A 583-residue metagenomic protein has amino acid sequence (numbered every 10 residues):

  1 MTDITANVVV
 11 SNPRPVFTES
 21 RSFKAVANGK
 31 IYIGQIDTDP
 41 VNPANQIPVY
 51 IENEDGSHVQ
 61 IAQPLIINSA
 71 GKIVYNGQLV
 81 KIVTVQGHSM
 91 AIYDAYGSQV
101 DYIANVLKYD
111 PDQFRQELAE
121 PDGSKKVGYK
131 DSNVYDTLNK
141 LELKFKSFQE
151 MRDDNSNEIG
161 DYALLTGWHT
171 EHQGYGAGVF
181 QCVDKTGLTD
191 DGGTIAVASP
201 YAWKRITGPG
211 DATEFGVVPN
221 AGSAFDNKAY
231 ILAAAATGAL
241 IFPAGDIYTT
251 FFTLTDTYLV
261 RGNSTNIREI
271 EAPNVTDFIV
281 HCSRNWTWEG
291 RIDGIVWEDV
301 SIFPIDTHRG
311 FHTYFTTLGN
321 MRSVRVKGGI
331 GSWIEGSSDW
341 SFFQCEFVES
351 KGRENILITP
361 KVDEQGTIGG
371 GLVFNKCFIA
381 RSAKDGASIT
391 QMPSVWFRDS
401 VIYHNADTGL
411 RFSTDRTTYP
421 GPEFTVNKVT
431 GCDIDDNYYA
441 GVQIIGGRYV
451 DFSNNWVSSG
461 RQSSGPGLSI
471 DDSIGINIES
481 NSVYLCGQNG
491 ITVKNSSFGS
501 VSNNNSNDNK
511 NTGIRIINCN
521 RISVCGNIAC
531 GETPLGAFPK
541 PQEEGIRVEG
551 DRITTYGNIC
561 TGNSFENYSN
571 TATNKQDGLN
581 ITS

Functional and structural regions predicted by a protein language model:
T2-P111: Beta-strand-dominated extracellular/periplasmic modules and repeats in secreted or surface-exposed proteins
Q63, S69, D131, Y135-E158 (+1 more regions): Acidic Gly/Asp/Thr-rich repetitive segments characteristic of extracellular carbohydrate-active and adhesion proteins
Y75-V106, S124-K140, D161-G210: Short, surface-exposed terminal/edge motifs of secreted or surface/virion proteins that either
E142-Q149, L165-A177, L232, A236-T276 (+1 more regions): N-terminal extracellular ligand-recognition/capping segment immediately after the signal peptide
I206-A229, L259-R309, R322: Right-handed parallel beta-helix/beta-spiral solenoid domain characteristic of secreted/periplasmic
T249-F252, T265, E269-D277, I302-F311 (+10 more regions): Short glycine/acidic-rich loop motifs that flank beta-strands on beta-rich extracellular proteins
N285-A387, W396: Right-handed parallel beta-helix
